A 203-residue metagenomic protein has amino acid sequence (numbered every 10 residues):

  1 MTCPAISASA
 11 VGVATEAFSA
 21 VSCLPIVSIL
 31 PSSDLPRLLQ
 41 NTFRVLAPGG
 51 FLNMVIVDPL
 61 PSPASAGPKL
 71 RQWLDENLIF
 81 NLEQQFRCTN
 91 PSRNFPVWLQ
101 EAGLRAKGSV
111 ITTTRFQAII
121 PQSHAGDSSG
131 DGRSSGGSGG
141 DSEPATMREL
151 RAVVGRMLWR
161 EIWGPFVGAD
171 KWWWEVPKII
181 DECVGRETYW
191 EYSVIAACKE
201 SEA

Functional and structural regions predicted by a protein language model:
T2-C3: S-adenosyl-L-methionine
A8-S22, S33: A short acidic, Gly/Pro-enriched loop at the edge of an enzyme's catalytic core that lines a small-molecule cofactor
V11, F43-V45, L99-Q100: Short, surface-exposed basic-aromatic patches at helix termini and helix-loop junctions that form
S19, C23-V27, V55: Residues lining the SAM
S28-S32: A short His-aromatic
L35-F51: A short glycine-rich, Lys/Arg-flanked "PGG" loop and its adjoining helix->strand segment in the class I
G49-D75: Conserved class I S-adenosyl-L-methionine
A66-S193, C198-E202: Substrate-binding/catalytic lobe of Class I Rossmann-like enzymes that use SAM or dcSAM, i.e., the mid-to-C-terminal
